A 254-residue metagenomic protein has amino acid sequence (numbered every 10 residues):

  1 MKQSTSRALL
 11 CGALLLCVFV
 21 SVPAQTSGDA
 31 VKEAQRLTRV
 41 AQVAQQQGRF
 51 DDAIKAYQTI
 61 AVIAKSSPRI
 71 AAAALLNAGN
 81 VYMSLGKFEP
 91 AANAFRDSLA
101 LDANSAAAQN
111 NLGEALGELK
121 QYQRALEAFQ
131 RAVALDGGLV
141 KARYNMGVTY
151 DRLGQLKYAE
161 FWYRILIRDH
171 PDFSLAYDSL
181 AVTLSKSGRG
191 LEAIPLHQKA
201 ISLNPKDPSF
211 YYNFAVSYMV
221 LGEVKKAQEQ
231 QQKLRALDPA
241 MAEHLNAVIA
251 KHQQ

Functional and structural regions predicted by a protein language model:
C11-F19: Bacterial N-terminal signal peptides
V22-A73: N-terminal leader/linker segments that initiate helical-solenoid repeat arrays
Q25-G28, A34, Y212-Q254: Terminal, low-structured helical/coil segments at or just beyond the last alpha-helical repeat
A34, P68-A72, A106-A107, V140-K141 (+3 more regions): Helix-start (N-cap) detector for alpha-helical repeat units in TPR-like alpha-solenoids, especially tetratricopeptide
F50-T59, A73, S84-D97, A107 (+6 more regions): Structural signature of tandem alpha-helical TPR/SEL1-like repeats, specifically the intra-repeat loop/turn
I63-S67, L101, L135, D169 (+2 more regions): Structural marker of alpha-solenoid helical repeat scaffolds
A73, N77, N111, N145 (+3 more regions): Canonical tetratricopeptide repeat
